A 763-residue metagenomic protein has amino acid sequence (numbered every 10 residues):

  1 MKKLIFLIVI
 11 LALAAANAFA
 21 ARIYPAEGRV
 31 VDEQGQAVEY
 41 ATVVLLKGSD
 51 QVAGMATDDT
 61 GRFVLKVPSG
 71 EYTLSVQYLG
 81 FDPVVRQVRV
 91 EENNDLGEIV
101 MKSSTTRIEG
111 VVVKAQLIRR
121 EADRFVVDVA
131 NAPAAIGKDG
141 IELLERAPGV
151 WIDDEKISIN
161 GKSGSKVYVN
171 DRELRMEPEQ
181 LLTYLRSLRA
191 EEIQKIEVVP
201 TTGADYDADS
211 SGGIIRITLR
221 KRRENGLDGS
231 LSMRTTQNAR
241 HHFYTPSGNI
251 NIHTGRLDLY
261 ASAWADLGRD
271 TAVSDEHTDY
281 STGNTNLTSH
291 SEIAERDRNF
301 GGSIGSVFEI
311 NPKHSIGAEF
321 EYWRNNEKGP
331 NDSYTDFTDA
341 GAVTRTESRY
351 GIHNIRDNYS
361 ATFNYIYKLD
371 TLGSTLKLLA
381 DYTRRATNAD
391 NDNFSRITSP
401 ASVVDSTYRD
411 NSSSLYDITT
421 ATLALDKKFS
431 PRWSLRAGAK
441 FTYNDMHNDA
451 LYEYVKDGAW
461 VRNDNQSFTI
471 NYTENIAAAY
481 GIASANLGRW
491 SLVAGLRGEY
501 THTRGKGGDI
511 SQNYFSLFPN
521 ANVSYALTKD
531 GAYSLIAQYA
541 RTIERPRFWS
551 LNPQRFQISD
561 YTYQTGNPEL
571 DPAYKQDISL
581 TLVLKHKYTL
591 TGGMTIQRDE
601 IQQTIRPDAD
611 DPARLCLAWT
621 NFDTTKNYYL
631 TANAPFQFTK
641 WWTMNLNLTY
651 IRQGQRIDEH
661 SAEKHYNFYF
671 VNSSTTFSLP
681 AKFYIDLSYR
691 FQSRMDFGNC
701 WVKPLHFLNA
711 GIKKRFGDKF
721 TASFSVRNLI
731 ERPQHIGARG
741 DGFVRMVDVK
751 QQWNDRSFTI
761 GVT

Functional and structural regions predicted by a protein language model:
V31, V44, Q77-F81, E91 (+5 more regions): Short, acidic, small-residue-rich periplasmic hinge/interaction motif at the N-terminus of Gram-negative outer-membrane
G48-R62: Short, acidic Ser/Thr/Gly-rich low-complexity loop/linker segments typical of extracellular and cell-surface proteins
V64-K66, I136, G140, E173-P200: Short acidic/polar hinge/loop motifs at secondary-structure boundaries that mediate gating or recognition
D95-V100, G110, G140-L143, L181-L185 (+2 more regions): N-terminal periplasmic accessory domains that precede and gate Gram-negative outer-membrane beta-barrel machines
H290, I418-T422, D464-F468, D571 (+3 more regions): Outer membrane beta-barrel strand-and-loop segments of large Gram-negative receptors, especially TonB-dependent
G301-N325, I352-G508, T528-D530, K587-G592 (+2 more regions): Face-selective signature of the C-terminal outer-membrane beta-barrel domain
A386, H502, D530-D577, G593-P612 (+2 more regions): Surface-exposed extracellular loop regions of Gram-negative outer-membrane beta-barrel proteins, predominantly
F468-N475, I543-G592, I596-R598, L615-Y628 (+2 more regions): Outer-membrane beta-barrel signature, preferentially recognizing the C-terminal barrel domain of Gram-negative
